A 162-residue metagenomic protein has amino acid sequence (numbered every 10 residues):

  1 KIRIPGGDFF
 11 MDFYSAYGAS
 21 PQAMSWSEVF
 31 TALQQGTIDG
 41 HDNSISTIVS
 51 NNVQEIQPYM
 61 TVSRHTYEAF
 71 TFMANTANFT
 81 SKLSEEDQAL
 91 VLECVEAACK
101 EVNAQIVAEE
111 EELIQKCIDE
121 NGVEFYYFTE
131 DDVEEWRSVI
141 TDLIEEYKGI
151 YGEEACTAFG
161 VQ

Functional and structural regions predicted by a protein language model:
K1-Q162: N-terminal secretory/targeting leader peptides
